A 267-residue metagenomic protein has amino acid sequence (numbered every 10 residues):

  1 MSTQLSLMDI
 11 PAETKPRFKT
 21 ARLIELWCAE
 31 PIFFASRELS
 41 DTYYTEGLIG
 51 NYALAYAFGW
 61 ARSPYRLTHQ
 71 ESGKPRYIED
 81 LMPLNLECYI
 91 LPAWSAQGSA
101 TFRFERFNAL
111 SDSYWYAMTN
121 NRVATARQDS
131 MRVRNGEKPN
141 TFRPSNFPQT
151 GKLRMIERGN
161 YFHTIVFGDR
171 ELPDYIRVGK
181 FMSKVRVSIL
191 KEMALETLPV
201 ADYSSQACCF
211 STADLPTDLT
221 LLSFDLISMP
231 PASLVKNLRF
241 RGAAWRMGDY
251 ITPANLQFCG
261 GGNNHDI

Functional and structural regions predicted by a protein language model:
S2-T14: Short, Gly/Pro- and small/polar-rich lid/capping loops
L5-L7, T42, E46-F162, V166: Extended, compositionally biased
P11-K15, D41, R143, Q149-G151 (+3 more regions): Short, well-ordered helical secondary-structure segments
P16-P31: Short amphipathic
W27-A29, A61, F167-D169: Solvent-exposed residues in well-ordered beta-strands and their adjoining turns, especially edge/terminal strands
I32-E38: Short N-terminal binding/cap micro-motifs at the start of the first secondary-structure element
S36, T68, D174-I176: Short acidic, gly/pro-rich beta-turn/loop elements at beta-sheet edges and active-site/ligand-binding grooves
K152-I267: Basic polyanion-binding and macromolecular-assembly surfaces
